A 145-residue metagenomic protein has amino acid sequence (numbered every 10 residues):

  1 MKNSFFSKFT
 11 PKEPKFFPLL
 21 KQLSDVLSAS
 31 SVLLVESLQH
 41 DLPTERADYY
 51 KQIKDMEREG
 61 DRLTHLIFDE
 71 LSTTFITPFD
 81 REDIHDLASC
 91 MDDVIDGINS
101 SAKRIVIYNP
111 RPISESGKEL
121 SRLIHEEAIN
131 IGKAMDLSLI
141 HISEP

Functional and structural regions predicted by a protein language model:
K2-L23, I76-D80, I84: Disorder-to-helix initiation segments
F9, F75-D83, Y108-R122: Long amphipathic alpha-helical coiled-coil segments
E13, F17-K21, V35-P43, A47-Y50 (+2 more regions): Terminal alpha-helical segments
P18-K21, D25, K51-K54, H85 (+2 more regions): A generic "alpha-helical surface" signal
S24, S28-L38, E57, T64 (+2 more regions): A structural signal for well-ordered alpha-helices, especially hydrophobic packing surfaces of coiled-coils
A47-M56, L63-V94: Hydrophobic/aromatic-rich structural module bridging two neighboring secondary-structure elements via a short loop
I140-P145: Residue-level detector of conserved catalytic or cofactor/ligand-binding positions in enzyme active sites
